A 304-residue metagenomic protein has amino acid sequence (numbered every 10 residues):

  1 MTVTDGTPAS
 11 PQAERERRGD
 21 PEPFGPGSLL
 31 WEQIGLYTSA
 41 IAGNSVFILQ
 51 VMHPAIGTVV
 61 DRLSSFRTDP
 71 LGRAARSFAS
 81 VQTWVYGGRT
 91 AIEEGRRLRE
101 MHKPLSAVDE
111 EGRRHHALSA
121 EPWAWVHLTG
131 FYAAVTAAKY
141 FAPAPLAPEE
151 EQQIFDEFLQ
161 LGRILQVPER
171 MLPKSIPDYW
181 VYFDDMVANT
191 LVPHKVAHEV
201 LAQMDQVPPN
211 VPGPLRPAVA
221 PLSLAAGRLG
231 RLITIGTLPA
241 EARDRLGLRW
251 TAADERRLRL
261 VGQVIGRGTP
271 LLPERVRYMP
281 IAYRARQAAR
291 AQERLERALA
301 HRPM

Functional and structural regions predicted by a protein language model:
M1-M304: Mature, function-bearing regions of proteins
